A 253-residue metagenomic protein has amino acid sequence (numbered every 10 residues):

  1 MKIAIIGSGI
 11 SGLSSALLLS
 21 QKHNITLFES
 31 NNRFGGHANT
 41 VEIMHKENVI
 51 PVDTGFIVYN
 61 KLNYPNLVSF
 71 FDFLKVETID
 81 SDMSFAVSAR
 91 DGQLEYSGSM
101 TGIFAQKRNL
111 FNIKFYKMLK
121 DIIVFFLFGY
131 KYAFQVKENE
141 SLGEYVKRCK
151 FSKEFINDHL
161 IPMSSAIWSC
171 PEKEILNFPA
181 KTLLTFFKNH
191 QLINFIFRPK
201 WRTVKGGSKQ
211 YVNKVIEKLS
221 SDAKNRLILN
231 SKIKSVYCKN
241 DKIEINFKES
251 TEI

Functional and structural regions predicted by a protein language model:
K2-L27: N-terminal Rossmann-like FAD-binding beta1-loop-alpha1 element of flavoenzymes
S20-M44: Glycine-rich FAD pyrophosphate-binding loop
T26, I79, R226-I228: General small-molecule cofactor/ligand-binding pocket signal
H37-A38, A180, S208: Conserved donor sugar-nucleotide recognition element shared by glycan-biosynthetic enzymes
V41-L67: N-terminal glycine-rich dinucleotide-binding loop that anchors FAD/FMN and/or NAD(P) in oxidoreductases
N60-T185: Mobile amphipathic helical/loop "lid" adjacent to a hydrophobic cofactor/ligand pocket
T185-K242, F247: Helical element adjacent to the flavin cofactor pocket in flavoenzyme catalytic cores
K248-I253: Core beta-strand elements of the Rossmann-like FAD/NAD(P) dinucleotide-binding domain in flavoenzyme oxidoreductases
